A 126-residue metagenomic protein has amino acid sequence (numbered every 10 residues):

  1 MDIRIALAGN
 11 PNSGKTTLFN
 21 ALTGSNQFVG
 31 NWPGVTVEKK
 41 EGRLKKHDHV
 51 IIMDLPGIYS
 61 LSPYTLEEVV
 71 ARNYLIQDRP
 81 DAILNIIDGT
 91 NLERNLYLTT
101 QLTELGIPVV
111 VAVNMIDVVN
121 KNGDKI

Functional and structural regions predicted by a protein language model:
M1-T65, D78, A82: Conserved G1/Walker A P-loop phosphate-binding module
G42-H47, V70-I126: Conserved C-terminal guanine-recognition region of P-loop GTPase G domains, centered on the G4
